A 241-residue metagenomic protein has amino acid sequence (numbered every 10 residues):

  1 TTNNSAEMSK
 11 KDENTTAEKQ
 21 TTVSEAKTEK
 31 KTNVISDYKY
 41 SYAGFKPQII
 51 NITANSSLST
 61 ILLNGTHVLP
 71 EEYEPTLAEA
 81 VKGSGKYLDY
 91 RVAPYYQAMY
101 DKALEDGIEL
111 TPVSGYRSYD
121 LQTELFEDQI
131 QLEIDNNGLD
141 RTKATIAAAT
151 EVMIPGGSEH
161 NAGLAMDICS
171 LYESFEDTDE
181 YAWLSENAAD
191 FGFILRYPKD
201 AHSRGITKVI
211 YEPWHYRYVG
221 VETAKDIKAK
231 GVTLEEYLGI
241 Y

Functional and structural regions predicted by a protein language model:
T2-Y241: Extracytoplasmic cell-surface/polysaccharide-interacting catalytic and binding patches
